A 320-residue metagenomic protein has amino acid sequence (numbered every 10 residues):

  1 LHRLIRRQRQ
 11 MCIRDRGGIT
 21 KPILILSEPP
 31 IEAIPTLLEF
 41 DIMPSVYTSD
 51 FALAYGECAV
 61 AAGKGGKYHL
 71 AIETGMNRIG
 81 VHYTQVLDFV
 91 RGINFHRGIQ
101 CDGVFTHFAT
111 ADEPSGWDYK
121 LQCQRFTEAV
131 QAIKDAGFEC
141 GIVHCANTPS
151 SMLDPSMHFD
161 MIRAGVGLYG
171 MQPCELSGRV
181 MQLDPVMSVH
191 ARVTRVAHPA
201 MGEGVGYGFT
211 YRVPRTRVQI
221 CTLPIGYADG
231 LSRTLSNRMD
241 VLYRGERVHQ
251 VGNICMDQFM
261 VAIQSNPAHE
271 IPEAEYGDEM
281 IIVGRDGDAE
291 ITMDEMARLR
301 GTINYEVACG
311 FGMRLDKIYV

Functional and structural regions predicted by a protein language model:
L1-I13: Single conserved hydrophobic/aromatic residue that forms the stacking wall/gate of nucleotide- or nucleobase-binding
R7-Q10, T20-I34, F40-A52: Catalytic beta/alpha-barrel core
G17-P22, T36-P44, A62-G65, S156-R163: Glycine-enriched alpha-helix->loop->beta-strand junction motifs that scaffold or abut catalytic
I25, C101, V193, Q250-V251: A structural signal for short, hydrophobic beta-strand segments that form beta-sheets in beta-rich/all-beta domains
A52-K67, T74-A200, P267: Active-site loop/helix belt of alpha/beta enzymes
H198-V320: C-terminal accessory subdomain/extension
